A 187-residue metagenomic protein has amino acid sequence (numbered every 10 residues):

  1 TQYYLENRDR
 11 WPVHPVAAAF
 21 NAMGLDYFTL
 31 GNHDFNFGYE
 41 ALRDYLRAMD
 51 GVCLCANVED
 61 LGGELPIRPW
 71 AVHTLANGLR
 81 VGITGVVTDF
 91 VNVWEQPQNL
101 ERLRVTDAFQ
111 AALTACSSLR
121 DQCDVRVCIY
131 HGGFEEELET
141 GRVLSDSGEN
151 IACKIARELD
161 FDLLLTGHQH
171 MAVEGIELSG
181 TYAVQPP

Functional and structural regions predicted by a protein language model:
T1-P187: Acidic, metal/ion-coordinating pockets
